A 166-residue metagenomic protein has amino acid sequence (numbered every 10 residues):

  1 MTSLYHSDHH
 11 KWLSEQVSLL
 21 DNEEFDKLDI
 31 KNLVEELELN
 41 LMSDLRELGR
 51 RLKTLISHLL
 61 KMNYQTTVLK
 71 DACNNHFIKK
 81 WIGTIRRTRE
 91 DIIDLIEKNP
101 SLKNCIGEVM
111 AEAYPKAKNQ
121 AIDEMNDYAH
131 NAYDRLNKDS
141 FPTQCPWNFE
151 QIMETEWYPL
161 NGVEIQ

Functional and structural regions predicted by a protein language model:
M1-Q166: Surface/interface-facing alpha-helical segments and adjacent flexible terminal/loop regions used for partner/assembly
